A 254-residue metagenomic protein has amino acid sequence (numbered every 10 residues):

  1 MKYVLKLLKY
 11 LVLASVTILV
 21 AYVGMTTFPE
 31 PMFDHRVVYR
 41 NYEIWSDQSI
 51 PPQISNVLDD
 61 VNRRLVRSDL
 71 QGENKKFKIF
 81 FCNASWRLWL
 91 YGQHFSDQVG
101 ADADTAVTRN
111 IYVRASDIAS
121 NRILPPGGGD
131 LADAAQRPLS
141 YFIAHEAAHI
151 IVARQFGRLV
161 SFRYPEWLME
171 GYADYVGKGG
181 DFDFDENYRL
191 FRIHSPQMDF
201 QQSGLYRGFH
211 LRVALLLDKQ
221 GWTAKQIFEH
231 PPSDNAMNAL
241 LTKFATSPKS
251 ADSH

Functional and structural regions predicted by a protein language model:
K2-L5, K9-T27, D199-H254: Pan-zinc metallopeptidase signature
Y22-M25, P29, A153, G157: Membrane-water interface at transmembrane helix exits
P31-I150, R154-Q155, A236-M237: Juxtacatalytic substrate-recognition/specificity segment
Q53-N56, D60, R64, P138 (+5 more regions): Extracytoplasmic/secreted proteins, especially bacterial periplasmic and envelope-associated proteins
L65-F81, R158-Y164, E186-L190, T223-P231: Surface-exposed patches in mature extracellular/periplasmic domains of secreted proteins
V66-L70, A148-G157, D174-F182, A214-W222 (+2 more regions): Sec-exported extracytoplasmic/periplasmic mature domains
L124-G128, F156, H194-M198, H210: Flexible glycine/proline-enriched surface loops and loop-helix/loop-strand junctions
Q155, F162-M198: Post-HExxH zinc-binding segment in Zn-dependent metallohydrolases
